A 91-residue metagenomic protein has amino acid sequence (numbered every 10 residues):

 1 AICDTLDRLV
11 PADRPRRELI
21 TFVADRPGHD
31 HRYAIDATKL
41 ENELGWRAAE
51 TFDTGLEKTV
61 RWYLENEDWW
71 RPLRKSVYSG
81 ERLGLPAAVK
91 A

Functional and structural regions predicted by a protein language model:
A1-A91: C-terminal substrate-binding subdomain of Rossmann-fold SDR/epimerase-dehydratase oxidoreductases
